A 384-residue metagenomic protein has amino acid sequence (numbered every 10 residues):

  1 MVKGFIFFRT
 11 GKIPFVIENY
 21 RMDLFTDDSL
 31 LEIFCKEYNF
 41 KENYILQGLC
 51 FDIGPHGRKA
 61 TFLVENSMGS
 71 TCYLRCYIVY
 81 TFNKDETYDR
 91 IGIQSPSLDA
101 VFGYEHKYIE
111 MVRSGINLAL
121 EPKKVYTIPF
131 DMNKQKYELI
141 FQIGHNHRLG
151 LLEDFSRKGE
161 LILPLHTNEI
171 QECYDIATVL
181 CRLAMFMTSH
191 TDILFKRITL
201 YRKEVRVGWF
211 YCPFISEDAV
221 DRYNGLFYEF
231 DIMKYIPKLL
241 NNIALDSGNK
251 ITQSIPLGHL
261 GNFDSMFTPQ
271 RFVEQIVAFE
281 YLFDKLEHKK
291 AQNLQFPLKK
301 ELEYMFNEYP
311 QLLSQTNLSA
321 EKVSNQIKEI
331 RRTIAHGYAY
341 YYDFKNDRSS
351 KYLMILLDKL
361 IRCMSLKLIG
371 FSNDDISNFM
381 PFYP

Functional and structural regions predicted by a protein language model:
M1, M22, M68, M111 (+8 more regions): Detector for methionine-enriched segments
M1-L183: Long, contiguous, compositionally biased segments that the model treats as domain-scale units
K3, R9-K12, K36, K41 (+20 more regions): Context-gated lysine
F5, I93, L98-Y104, S189-V205 (+2 more regions): Short, charged N-terminal helix-start/capping segments
E42, C50-D52, K134, R182-M185 (+5 more regions): Glycine-centered secondary-structure boundary/capping sites
H56, H106, H145-H147, H166 (+5 more regions): Histidine (H) residue identity feature
T167-N241: Internal, Lys/Arg-enriched amphipathic helical interaction segments that engage polyanionic partners
Y211, I215-P384: Amphipathic, oligomerization/interface secondary-structure segments
